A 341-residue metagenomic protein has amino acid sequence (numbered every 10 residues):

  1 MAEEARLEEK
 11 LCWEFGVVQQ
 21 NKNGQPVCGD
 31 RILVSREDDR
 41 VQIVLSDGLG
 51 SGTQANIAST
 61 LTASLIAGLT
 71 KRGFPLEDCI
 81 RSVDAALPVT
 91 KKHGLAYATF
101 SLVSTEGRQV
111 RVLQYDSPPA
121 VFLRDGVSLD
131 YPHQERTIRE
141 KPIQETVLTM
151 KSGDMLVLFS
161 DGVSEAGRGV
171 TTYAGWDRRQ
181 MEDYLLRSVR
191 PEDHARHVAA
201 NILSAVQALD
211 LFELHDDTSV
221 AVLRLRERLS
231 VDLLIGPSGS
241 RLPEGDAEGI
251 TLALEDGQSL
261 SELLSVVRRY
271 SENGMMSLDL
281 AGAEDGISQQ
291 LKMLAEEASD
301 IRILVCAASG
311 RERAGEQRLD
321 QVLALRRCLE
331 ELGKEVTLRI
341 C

Functional and structural regions predicted by a protein language model:
M1-E4, S164-G239: C-terminal catalytic subdomain
M1-V27, L229, S238: Regulatory cytosolic signal-relay segments
N23-G24, G48-N56, G162-R168, S240: Short acidic, Gly/Ser-rich segments with clustered Asp/Glu that frequently serve as metal-coordination loops in enzyme
Q25-D38, D130-G169: Acidic loop->beta-strand submotif enriched in PP2C/PPM serine/threonine phosphatases
C28, I57-G126, I143, P191-R226: Catalytic core of PPM/PP2C metal-dependent serine/threonine phosphatase domains
R31-A86, V157, G169-E182: Primarily the active-site beta-strand->alpha-helix module of PP2C/PPM metal-dependent phosphatases, and frequently
D47-G48, S117, M155-V163, D217: DG-centered beta-turn motif at the end of beta-strands
Q258-L263, Y270-N273, L278-K292, R318: Conserved phosphotransfer microenvironments
